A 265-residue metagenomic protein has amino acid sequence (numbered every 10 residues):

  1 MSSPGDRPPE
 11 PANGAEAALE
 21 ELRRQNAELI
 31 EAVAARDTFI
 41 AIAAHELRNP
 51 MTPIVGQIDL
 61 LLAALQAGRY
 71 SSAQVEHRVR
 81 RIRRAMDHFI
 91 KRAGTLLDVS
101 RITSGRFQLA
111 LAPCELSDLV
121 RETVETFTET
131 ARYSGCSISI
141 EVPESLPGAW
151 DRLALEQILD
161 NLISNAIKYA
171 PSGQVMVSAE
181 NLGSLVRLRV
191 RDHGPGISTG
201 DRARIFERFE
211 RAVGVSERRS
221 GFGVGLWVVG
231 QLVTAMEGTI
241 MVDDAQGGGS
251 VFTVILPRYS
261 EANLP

Functional and structural regions predicted by a protein language model:
A27-L65: Primarily the dimerization/phosphotransfer
I82-I90: Short alpha-helical segment of the dimerization/phosphotransfer core of two-component systems
S100-L111: Helix-loop junction within the histidine kinase core
A110-E115, R132-Y133, S137-L146: Conserved catalytic submotifs in the C-terminal HATPase_c
A166-I167: Short helix-loop "hinge" at the ATP-lid/N-box region of the Bergerat-fold HATPase_c
G173, E237-G238: Conserved glycine-rich
I197-F209: Short conserved segment of the HATPase_c
